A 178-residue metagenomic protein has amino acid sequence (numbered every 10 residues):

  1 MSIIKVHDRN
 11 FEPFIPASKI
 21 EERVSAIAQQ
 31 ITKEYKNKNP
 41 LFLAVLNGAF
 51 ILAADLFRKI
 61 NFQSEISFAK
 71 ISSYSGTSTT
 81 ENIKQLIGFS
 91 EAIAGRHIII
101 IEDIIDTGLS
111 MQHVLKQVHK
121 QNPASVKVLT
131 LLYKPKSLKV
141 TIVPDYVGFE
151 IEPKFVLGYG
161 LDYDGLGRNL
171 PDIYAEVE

Functional and structural regions predicted by a protein language model:
M1-E178: PRPP-associated nucleotide enzymes
